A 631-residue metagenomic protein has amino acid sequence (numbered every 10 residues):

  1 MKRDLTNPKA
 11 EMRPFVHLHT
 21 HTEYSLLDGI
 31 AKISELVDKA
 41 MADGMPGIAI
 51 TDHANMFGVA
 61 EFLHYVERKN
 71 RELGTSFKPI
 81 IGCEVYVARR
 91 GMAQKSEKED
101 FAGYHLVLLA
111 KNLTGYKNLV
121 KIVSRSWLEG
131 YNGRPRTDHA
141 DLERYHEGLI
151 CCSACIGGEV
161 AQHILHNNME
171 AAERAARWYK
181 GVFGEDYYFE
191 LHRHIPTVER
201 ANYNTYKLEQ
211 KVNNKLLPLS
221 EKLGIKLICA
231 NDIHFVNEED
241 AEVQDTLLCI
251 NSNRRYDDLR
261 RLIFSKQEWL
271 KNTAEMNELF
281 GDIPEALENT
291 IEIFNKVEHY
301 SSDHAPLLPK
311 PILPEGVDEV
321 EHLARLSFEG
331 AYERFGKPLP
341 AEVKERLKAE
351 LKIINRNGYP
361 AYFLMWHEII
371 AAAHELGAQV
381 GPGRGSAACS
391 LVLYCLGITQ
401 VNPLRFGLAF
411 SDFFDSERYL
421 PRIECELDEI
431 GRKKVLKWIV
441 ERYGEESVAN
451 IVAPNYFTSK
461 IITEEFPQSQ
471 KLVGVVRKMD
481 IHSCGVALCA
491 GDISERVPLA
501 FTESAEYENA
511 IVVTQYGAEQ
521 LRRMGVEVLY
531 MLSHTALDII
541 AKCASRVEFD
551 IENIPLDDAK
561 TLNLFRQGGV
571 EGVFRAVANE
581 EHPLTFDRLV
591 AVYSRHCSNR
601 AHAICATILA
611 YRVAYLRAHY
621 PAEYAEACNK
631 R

Functional and structural regions predicted by a protein language model:
M1-Y24, K32, L36-G47, R71-S76 (+7 more regions): Conserved active-site carboxylates
R13-F15, G47-I50, R68, K78 (+4 more regions): Noncatalytic, beta-rich nucleic-acid-contacting surfaces in large DNA/RNA-processing enzymes
G29-I33, N55-Y65, Q210-K211: Active-site-adjacent beta->alpha loops and helix N-cap segments on the catalytic face of soluble alpha/beta enzymes
A40, V66, N70-E72, K180 (+3 more regions): A generic structural signal for well-ordered alpha-helical segments
T51, I80-E84, C152-A154, F189-H192 (+2 more regions): A cross-family glycoside hydrolase active-site/sugar-binding cleft signature
A54, Y86, H234: Catalytic metal-binding/acid-base residues of hydrolase active sites
A60, R200-A201, N237-L247, Y394: Histidine/acidic-residue-rich catalytic or RNA/ligand-binding cores of hydrolases and nuclease-related proteins
A60-I80: Short acidic, glycine/proline-enriched helix-loop-strand junctions
